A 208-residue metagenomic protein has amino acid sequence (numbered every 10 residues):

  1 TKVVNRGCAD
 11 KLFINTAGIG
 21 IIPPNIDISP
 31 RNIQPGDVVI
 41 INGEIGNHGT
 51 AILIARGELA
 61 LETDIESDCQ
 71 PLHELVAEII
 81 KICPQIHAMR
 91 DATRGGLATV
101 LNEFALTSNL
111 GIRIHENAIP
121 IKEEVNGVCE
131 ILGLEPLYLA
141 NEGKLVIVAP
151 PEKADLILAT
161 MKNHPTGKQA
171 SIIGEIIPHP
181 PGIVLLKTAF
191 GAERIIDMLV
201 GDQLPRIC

Functional and structural regions predicted by a protein language model:
T1-C208: Helix-biased detector of long, well-ordered alpha-helical tracts
